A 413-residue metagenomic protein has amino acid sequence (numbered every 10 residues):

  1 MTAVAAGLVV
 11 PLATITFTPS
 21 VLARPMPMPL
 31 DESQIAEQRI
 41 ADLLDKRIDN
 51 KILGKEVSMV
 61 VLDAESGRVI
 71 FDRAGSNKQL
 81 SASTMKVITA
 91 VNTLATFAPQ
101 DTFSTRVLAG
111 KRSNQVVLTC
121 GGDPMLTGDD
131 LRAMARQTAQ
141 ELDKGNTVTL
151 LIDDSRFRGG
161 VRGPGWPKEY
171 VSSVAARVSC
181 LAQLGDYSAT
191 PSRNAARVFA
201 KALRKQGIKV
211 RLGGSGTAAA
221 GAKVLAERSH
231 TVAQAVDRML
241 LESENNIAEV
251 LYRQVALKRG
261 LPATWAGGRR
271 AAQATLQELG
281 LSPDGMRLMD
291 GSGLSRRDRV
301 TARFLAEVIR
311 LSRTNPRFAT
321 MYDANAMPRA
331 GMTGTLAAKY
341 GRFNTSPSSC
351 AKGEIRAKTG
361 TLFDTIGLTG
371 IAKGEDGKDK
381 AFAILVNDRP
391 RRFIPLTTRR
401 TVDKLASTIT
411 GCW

Functional and structural regions predicted by a protein language model:
M1-A23: Secretory targeting and sorting signals
P19-K78, P99, A135-T147, W265: Beta-lactamase-like hydrolase cores
I48-I52, N92-D101, K111, C120-G122 (+14 more regions): Sec/Tat-exported extracytoplasmic proteins
S58-L62, I70-D72, T89, L108 (+5 more regions): Soluble periplasmic/extracytoplasmic beta-strand elements of cell-envelope proteins
G67, S81-P99, L181, V198-L203 (+2 more regions): Active-site SXXK
I70-D72, L257-W413: Small-residue-rich helix-loop
G122-N194: Polar, glycine-rich mid-to-C-terminal structural blocks that act as macromolecule-binding/assembly scaffolds
L184-A324: A small/polar active-site loop signature that marks catalytic segments
